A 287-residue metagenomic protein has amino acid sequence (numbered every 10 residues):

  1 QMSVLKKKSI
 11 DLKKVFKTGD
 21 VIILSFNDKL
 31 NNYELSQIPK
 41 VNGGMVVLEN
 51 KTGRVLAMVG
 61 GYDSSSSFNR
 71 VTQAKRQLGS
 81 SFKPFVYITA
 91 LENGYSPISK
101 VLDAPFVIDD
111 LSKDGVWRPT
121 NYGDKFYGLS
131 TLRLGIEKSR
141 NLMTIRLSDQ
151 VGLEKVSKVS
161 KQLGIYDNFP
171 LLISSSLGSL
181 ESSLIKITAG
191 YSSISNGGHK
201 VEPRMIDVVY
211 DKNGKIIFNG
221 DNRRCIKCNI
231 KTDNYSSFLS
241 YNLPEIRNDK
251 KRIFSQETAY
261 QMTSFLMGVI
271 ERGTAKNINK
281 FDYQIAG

Functional and structural regions predicted by a protein language model:
Q1-V46, M58, S65-F68, K138 (+1 more regions): A penicillin-recognizing enzyme superfamily signal
L5-I10, I38-G43, S65-F85, I98-A104 (+1 more regions): Short active-site loop at a secondary-structure junction that contains or immediately precedes the catalytic residue(s)
K51-T52, N213: Residue-level recognition of short loop/turn positions
G53, K83-A90, G135, S160 (+2 more regions): Residue-level preference for non-acidic, small/hydrophobic
Y62-D63, A90: Conserved structured catalytic cores and adjacent interaction surfaces of nucleotide-binding/hydrolyzing enzymes
S67-T72, W117-P119, Y127-L129, E137-T144 (+3 more regions): Flexible glycine/proline-enriched surface loops and loop-helix/loop-strand junctions
Q73-L129, E202-R223: Short, glycine/proline-biased beta-turn/loop segments that scaffold the active-site neighborhood
V101-F106, L111, P119-N196, T258: Active-site-adjacent helix/loop patches that line small-molecule binding or acyl-intermediate pockets
